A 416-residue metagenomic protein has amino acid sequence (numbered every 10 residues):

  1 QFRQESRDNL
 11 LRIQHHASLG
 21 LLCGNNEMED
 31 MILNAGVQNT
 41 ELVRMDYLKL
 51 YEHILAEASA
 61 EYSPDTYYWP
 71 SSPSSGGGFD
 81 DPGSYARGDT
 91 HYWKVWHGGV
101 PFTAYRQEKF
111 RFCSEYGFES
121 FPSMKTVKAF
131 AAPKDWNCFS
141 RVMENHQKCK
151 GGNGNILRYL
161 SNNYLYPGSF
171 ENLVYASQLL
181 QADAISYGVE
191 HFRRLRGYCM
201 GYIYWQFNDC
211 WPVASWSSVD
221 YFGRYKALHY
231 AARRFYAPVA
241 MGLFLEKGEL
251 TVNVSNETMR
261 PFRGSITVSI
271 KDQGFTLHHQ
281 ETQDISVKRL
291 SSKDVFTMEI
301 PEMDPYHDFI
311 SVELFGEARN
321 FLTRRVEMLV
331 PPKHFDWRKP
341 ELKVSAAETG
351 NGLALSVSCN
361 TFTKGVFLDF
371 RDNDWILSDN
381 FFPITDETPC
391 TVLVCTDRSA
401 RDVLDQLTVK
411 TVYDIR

Functional and structural regions predicted by a protein language model:
F2-D80, F222-G223: Active-site neighborhood of glycoside hydrolase catalytic domains
E57-A60, S72-F79, S84-R87, H91-F262: Substrate-binding clefts and catalytic carboxylate motifs of secreted carbohydrate-active enzymes
L245, N256-T258, S358-N360, T396-R398: Non-cytosolic beta-sheet module surface loops
L250-N256, V312, L353-C359: Buried hydrophobic-core signal for structured, non-transmembrane domains
T258-T276, C359-I376: Short acidic, flexible loop segments centered on an aromatic residue
T267-P305, D374-A400: Intrinsically disordered, low-complexity Pro/Gly/Ser/Thr-rich segments with frequent PxxP/GP/PP motifs and embedded
D294, M298-P340, D397-R416: Terminal connector regions
W337-D386, C390-C395: C-terminal accessory/binding modules appended to enzymatic or scaffolding proteins
